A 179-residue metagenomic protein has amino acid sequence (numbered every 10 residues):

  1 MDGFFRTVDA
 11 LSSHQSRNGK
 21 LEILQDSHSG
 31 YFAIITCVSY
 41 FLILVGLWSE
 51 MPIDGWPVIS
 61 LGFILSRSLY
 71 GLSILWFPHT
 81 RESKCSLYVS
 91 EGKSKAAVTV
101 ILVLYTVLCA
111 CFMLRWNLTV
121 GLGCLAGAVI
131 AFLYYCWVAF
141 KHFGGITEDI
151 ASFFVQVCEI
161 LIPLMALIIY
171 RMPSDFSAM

Functional and structural regions predicted by a protein language model:
D2-A10, L69-L72: Short helical (or helix-break) motifs at transmembrane helix termini and adjacent helical loops in multi-pass membrane
T7-D54, V58-I59, A96-F112, V155-M179: Multi-pass membrane catalytic core of lipid/isoprenoid biosynthesis enzymes
H14, P52-I53, L75-S83, M113-N117 (+2 more regions): Transmembrane helix-loop junctions in multipass membrane proteins, especially transporters and channels
K20-D26, R81-S90, L114-R115: Short juxtamembrane and helix-loop transition motifs at transmembrane-helix boundaries in membrane proteins
L44, S66-Y70, L108-C109, A131-Y135 (+1 more regions): Alpha-helical transmembrane segments of multipass membrane proteins
E50-S60, T106-W137: Transmembrane helix-loop-helix
S68-V103, F143-I146: Solvent-exposed interhelical
W137-L161: Interfacial loop-to-transmembrane junctions
